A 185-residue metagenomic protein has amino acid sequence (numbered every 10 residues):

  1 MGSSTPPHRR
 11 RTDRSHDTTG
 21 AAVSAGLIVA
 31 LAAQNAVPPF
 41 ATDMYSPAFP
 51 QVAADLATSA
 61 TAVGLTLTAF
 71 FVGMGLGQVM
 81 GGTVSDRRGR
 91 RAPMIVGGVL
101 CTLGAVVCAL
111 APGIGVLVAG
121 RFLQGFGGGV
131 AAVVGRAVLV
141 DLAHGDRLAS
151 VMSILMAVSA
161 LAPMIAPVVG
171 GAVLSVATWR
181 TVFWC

Functional and structural regions predicted by a protein language model:
M1-P38: Cytosolic juxtamembrane N-terminal segment immediately preceding the first transmembrane helix of multi-pass
G26-A60: Extracytoplasmic
N35, L67, F71, M152-A160: Small-residue-rich transmembrane alpha-helices and their cytosolic helix-loop interfaces in multi-pass secondary
D43, F71-V79, P163-M164: Residue-level signature of mid-helix packing/kink "hotspots" within the transmembrane helices of 12-pass Major
L76-G115: Conserved MFS/SLC helix-loop-helix module at the cytosolic interface between two early adjacent transmembrane helices
G120-S159: Cytoplasmic helix-loop-helix junction between adjacent transmembrane helices in 12-TM secondary transporters
I154-C185: Helix-loop-helix hairpin linking two adjacent transmembrane segments in secondary transporters
